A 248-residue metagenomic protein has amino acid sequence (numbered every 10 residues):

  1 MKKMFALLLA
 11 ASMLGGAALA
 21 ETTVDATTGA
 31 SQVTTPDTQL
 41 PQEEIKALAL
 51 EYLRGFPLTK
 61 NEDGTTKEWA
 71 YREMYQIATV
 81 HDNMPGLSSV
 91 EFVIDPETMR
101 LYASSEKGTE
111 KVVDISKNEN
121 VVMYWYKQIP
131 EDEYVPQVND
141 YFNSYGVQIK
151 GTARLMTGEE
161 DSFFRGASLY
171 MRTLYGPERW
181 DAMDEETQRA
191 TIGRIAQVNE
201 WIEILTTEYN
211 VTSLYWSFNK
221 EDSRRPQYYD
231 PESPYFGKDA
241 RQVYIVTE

Functional and structural regions predicted by a protein language model:
M1-M4: Positively charged n-region of N-terminal signal peptides that target proteins for export
L7-L8, A18: Cleavable N-terminal signal peptides
G16-A30: Sec-dependent signal peptide cleavage junction
G29, V33-A47, P136-E248: Charged, gly/pro-rich active-site loop segments
Q39-Y75: Short, basic/aromatic recognition patches
Y71-K107, V121-Y126, E133-D140, Q148: Short beta-strand segments
